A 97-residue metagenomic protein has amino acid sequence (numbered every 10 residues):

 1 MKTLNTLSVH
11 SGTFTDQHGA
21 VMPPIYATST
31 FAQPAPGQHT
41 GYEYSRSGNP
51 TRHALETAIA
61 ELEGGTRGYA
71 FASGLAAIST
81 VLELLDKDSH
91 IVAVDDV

Functional and structural regions predicted by a protein language model:
M1-N49, L55-A58: N-terminal "arm"/small-domain region of PLP-dependent enzymes with the aminotransferase-like
G12, S29-T30, S73-G74, V94-V97: Fold-independent oxyanion-binding glycine-rich loops and adjacent beta-strand/coil segments at enzyme active sites
P24-I25, R67-Y69, S89-H90: Structural motif
G37, T80-V81: Short glycine-/acidic-enriched loop or helix-start segments at secondary-structure transitions that form or flank
A60-T80, V94: Short loop-beta-helix segment that forms the pyridoxal 5′-phosphate
L84-V97: Conserved PLP-anchoring active-site segment centered on the Schiff-base-forming lysine
